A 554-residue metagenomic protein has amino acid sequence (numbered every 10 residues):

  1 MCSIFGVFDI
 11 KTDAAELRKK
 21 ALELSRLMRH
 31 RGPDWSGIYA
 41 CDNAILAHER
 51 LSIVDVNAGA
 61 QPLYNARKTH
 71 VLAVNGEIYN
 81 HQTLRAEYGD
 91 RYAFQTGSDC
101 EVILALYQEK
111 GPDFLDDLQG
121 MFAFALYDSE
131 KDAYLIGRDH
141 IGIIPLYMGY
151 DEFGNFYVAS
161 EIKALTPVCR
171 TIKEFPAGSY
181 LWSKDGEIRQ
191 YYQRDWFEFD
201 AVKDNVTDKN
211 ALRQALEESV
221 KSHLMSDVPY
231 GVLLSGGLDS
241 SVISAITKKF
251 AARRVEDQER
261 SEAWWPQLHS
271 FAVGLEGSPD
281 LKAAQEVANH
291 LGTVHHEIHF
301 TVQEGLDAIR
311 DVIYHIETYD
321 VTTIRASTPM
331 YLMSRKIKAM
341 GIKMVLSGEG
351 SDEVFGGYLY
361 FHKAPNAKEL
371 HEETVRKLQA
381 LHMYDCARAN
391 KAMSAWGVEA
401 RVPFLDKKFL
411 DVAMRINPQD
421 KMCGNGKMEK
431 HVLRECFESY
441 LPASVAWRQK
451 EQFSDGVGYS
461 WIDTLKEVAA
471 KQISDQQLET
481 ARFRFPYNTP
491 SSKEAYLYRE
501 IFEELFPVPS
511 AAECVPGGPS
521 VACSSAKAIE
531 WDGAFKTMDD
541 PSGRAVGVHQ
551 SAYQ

Functional and structural regions predicted by a protein language model:
M1, A339-L346, E353, L359 (+2 more regions): Adenosyl-5′-phosphate
M1-Y319: Cysteine-centered catalytic environments shared across enzyme families
T12-D13, T322, K421-C423: A generic structural signal for short coil/turn motifs at secondary-structure boundaries
L17, T96-D99, L118, D208-L212 (+11 more regions): Hydrophobic (often cysteine-bearing) scaffold residues that line and stabilize catalytic clefts of nucleotide/cofactor
L51, G350-E353: Short glycine-rich anion-binding loops that position phosphate/pyrophosphate groups of nucleotides and phosphorylated
G236-G237, S347-G350: Glycine-rich beta-strand-to-loop/alpha-helix junction loops that act as flexible
K336: Adenylate-forming
